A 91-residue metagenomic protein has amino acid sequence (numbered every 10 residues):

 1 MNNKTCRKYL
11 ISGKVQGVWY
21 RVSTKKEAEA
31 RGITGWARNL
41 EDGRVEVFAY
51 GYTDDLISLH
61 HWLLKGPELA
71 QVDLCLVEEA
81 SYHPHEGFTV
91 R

Functional and structural regions predicted by a protein language model:
M1-R91: Intrinsically disordered, low-complexity, mixed-charge
